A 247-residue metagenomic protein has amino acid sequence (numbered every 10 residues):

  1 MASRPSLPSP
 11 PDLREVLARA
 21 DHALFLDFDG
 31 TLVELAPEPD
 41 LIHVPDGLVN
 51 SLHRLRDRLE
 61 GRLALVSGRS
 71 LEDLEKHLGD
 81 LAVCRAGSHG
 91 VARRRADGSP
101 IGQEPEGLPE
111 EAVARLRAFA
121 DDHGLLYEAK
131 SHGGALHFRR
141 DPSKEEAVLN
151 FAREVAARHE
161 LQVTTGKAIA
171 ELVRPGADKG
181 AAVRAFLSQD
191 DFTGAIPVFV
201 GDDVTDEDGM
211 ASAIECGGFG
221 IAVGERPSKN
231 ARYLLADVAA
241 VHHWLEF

Functional and structural regions predicted by a protein language model:
M1-F28, L32-A36, G47, L187-S188: Non-catalytic pre-domain segments flanking phosphatase-related domains
A2-L7, R19, P45, A182-F247: Mg2+-dependent phosphoryl-transfer enzymes with acidic/Ser/Thr/Gly-rich catalytic loops
H22-L24, D29, R62, V83 (+1 more regions): The start of beta-strands in P-loop NTPase/AAA+ ATPase cores
H43-K130: Active-site phosphate-binding/coordination module
L78-A82, H159, E215-C216, K229-N230: Short, structured coil segments at secondary-structure junctions
A86-E111, T164-G194: Substrate-recognition "cap/lid" segment bordering the active-site pocket of phosphatases
A112-L116, A147-A156: Short amphipathic alpha-helices in soluble, non-transmembrane regions that often serve as interface/regulatory elements
Y127-P142, T164-V173: Charged, glycine-interspersed solvent-exposed loop segments at helix/strand-loop junctions that cap or gate access
